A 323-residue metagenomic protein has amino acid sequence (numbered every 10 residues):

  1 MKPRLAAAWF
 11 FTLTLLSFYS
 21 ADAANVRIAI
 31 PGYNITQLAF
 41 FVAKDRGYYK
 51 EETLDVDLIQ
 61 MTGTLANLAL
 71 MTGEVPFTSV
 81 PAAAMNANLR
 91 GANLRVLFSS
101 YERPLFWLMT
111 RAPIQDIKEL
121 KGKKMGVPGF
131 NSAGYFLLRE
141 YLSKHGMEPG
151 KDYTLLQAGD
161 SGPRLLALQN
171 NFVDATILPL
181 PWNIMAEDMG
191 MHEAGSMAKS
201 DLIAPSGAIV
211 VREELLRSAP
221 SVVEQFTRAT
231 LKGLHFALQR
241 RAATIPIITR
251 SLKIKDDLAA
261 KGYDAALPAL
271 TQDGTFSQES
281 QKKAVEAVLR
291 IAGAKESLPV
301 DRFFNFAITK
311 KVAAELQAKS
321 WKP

Functional and structural regions predicted by a protein language model:
M1-W9: Bacterial N-terminal signal peptides that target proteins for export
A8-S17: Bacterial N-terminal signal peptides
F18-A23: Sec/Tat signal peptide C-region and signal peptidase I cleavage site
A24-A158, R164-N170, D174-L180, H192-I203: Short, glycine-/small- and polar/acidic-enriched structural segments that line small-molecule recognition paths
G47, L68, T72, K118 (+12 more regions): Solvent-exposed, polar/charged alpha-helical surfaces in well-ordered, non-transmembrane soluble domains, broadly
A82-A84, G162-L252: Pocket-lining segment of extracytoplasmic ligand-binding domains
R217-E296: Secondary-structure end/capping motifs
L289-P323: Conserved C-terminal helix/tail region of periplasmic/extracytoplasmic solute-binding proteins
